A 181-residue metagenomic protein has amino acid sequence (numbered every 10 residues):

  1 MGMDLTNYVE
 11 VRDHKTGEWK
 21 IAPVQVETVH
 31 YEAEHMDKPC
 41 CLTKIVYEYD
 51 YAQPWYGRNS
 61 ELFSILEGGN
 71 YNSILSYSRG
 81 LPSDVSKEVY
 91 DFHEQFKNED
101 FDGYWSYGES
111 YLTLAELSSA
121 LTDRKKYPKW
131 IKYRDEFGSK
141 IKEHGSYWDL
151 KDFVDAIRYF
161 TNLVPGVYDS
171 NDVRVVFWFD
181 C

Functional and structural regions predicted by a protein language model:
M1-V173, D180-C181: Acidic (Asp/Glu-rich) sequence patches and key acidic residues that form negatively charged surfaces used
